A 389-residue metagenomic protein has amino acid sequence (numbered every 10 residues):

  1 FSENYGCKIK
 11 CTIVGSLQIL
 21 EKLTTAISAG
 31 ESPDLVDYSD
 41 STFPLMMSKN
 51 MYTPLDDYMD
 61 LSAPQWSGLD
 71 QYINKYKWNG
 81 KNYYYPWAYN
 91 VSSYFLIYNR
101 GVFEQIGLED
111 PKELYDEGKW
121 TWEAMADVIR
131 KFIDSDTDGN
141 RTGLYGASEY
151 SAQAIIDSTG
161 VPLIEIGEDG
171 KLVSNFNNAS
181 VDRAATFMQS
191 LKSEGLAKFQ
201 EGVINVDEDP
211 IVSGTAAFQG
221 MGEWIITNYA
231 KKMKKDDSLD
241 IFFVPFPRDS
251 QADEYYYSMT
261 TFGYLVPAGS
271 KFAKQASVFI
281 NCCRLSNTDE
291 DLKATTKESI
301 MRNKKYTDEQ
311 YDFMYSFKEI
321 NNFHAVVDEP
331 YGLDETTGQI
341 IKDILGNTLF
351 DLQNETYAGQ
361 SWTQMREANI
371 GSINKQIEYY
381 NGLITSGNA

Functional and structural regions predicted by a protein language model:
F1-D40: Early extracytoplasmic/lumenal segment of secretory-pathway proteins
I13-K22, G118-A124, Q200-V212: Short helix-initiation/N-cap motifs at beta->coil->alpha
G15-L17, D40-S93, E123, V244: Hinge/lid segment of periplasmic solute-binding proteins
V36, W78-N90, Y94, E104 (+1 more regions): Extracytoplasmic/periplasmic solute-binding protein
D56-G68, L114-E117, T137, L163-R183 (+2 more regions): Short, solvent-exposed loop/beta-turn-alpha elements that line the ligand-binding surface or hinge of extracytoplasmic
A126-I129, G167-G202: Glycine-centered hinge/linker elements that transmit conformational signals in sensory and ligand-binding systems
M233-R302: Extracytoplasmic/periplasmic substrate-recognition and gating elements
A268, A273, N287-A389: Conserved C-terminal helix/tail region of periplasmic/extracytoplasmic solute-binding proteins
